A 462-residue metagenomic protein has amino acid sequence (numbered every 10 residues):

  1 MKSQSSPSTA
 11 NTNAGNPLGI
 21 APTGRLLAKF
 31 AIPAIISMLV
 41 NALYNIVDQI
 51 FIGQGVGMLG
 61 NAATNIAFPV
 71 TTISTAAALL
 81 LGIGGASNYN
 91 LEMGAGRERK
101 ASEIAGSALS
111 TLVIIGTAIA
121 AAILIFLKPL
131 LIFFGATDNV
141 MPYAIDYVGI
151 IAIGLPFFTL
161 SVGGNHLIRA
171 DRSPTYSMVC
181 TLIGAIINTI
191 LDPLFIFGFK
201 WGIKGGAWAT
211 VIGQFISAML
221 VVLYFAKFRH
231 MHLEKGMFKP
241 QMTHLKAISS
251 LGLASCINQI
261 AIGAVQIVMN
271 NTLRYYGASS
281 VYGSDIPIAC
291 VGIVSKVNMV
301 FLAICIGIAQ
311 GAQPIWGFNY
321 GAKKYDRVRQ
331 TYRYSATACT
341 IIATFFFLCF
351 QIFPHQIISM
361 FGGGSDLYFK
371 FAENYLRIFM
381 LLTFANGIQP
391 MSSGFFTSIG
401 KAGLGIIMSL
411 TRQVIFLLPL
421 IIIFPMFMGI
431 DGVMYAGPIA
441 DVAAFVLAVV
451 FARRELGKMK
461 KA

Functional and structural regions predicted by a protein language model:
M1-A31, Y89-P156, K200-L253, W316-L382 (+1 more regions): Short alpha-helical transmembrane segments in multi-pass integral membrane proteins
G24-L43, V47, V70-A77, I153 (+5 more regions): Residue-level signal for short hydrophobic patches within transmembrane helices of multi-pass membrane transporters
A28, L43-Y44, L81, A122-F126 (+13 more regions): Residue-level signal for transmembrane alpha-helical positions in Major Facilitator Superfamily
K29-D48, I150, G184, G213-S217 (+1 more regions): Transmembrane helical elements of multi-pass membrane transporters/channels
A34, M38, I50, S87 (+15 more regions): Transmembrane alpha-helix boundary and packing residues in multipass membrane permease domains and related
L39, L43-A62, L131-D138, L194-W201 (+5 more regions): Helix-terminus/linker motif at the lipid-water interface of multi-pass membrane proteins
N61-A121, F158-S177, N270, I288-L348 (+2 more regions): Small-residue-rich hydrophobic transmembrane alpha-helices
G82, I151-R169, S177-N188, G206-M219 (+4 more regions): Short runs within selected transmembrane alpha-helices of multi-pass transporters and secretion channels
